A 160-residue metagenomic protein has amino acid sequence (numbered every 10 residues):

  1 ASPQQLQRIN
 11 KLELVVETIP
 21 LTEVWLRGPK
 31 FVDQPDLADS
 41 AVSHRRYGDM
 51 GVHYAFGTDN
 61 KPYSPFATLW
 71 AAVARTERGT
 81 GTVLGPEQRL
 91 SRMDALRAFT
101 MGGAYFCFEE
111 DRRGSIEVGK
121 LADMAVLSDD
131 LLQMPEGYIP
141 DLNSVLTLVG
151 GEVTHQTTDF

Functional and structural regions predicted by a protein language model:
A1-S2: Short acidic loop-to-helix transition motifs that present clustered carboxylates
Q7-L14, T18-Q133, G137, L142 (+1 more regions): His/Asp/Glu-enriched, well-ordered alpha-helical/loop segment that forms or immediately abuts the divalent-metal
D159-F160: Residue-level structural signal for beta-strand termini and adjacent loop
